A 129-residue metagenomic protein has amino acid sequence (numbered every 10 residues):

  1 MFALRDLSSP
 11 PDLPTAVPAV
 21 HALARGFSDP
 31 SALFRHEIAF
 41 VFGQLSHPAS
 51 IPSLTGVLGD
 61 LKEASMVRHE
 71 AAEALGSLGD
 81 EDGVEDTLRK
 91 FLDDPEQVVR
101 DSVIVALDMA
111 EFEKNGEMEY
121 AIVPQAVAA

Functional and structural regions predicted by a protein language model:
M1-P14, R25, H36-H47, M66-D80 (+1 more regions): Structural detector for internal amphipathic alpha-helices that build alpha-solenoid repeat scaffolds
P10-S28, H47-G59, D80-D93, K114-P124: Amphipathic alpha-helical scaffolding segments comprising HEAT/armadillo-like alpha-solenoid repeats
P30-S31, K62-A64, P95-E96: Short inter-helical turns and helix N-cap capping residues of alpha-solenoid HEAT/ARM repeat scaffolds
A74, G83, K90, V98-V99: A charged, solvent-exposed segment within the mature domains of Sec-exported extracytoplasmic proteins
P95-A129: Solenoidal tandem-repeat scaffolds enriched in leucines and small polar residues
